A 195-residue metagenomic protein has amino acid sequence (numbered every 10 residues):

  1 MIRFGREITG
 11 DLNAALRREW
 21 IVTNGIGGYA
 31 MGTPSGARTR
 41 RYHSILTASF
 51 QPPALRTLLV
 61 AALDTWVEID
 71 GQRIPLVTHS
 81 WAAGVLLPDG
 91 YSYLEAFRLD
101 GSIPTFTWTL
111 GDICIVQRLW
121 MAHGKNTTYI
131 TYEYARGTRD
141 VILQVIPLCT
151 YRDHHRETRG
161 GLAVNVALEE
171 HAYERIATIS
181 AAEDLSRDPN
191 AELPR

Functional and structural regions predicted by a protein language model:
M1-R195: Terminal accessory carbohydrate-recognition/targeting modules of carbohydrate-active enzymes
